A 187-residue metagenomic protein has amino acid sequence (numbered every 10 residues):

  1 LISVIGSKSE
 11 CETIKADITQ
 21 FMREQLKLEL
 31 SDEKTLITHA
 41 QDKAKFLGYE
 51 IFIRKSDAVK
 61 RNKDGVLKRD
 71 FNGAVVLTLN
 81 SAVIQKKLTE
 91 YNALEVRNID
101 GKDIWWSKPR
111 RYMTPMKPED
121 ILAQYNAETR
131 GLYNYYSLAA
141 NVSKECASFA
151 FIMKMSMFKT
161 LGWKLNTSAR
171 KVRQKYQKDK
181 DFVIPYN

Functional and structural regions predicted by a protein language model:
L1-N187: Non-catalytic terminal/accessory segments
